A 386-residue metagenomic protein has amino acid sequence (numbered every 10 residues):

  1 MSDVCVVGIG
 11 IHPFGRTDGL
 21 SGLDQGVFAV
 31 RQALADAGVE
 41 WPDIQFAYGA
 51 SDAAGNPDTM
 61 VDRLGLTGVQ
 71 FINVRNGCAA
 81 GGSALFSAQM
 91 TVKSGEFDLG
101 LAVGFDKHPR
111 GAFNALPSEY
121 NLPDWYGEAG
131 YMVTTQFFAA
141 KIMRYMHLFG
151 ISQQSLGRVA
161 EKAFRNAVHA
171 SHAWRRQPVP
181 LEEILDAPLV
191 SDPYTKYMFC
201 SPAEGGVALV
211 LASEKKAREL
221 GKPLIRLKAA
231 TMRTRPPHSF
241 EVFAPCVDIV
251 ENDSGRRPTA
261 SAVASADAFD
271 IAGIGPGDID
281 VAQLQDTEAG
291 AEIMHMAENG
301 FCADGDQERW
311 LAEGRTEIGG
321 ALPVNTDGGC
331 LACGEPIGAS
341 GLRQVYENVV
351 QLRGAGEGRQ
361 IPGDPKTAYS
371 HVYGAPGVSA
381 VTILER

Functional and structural regions predicted by a protein language model:
M1-A79, S87, Y145-S152, W174-E183 (+6 more regions): Conserved active-site "lid/cap" helical segment
M1-L20, R158, L189-T259, V263 (+7 more regions): Condensing-enzyme catalytic core mediating Claisen C-C bond formation in acyl metabolism
H12, A35-V39, D62-L66, M90-D98 (+11 more regions): Generic secondary-structure signature for well-ordered alpha-helical cores
W41-A50, Q70-N73, G100-F105, Q154-E161 (+5 more regions): Beta-strand segments within the central parallel beta-sheet cores of soluble alpha/beta enzyme folds
A50-V103, K107-Y126, G130-F138, R175-S201 (+3 more regions): Conserved catalytic cysteine-centered active-site region of acyl-thioester-dependent Claisen-condensing enzymes
A54-R63, P237-A244, D286-R309, P336 (+1 more regions): Short glycine/threonine-rich loop-to-helix capping motif typified by GTGT followed within a few residues by an Asp-Pro
R75-D106, T135-H169, L209-K216, C333-G356: Active-site-proximal alpha-helical scaffold in enzymes
D248-R309, P323-N325, Y346, T382 (+1 more regions): C-terminal catalytic subdomain
